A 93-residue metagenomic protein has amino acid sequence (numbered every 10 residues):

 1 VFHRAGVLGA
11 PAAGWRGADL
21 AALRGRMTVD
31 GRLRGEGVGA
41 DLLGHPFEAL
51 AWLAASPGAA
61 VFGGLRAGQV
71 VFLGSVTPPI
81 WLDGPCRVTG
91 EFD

Functional and structural regions predicted by a protein language model:
V1-F62, D83, R87: Catalytic-core "active-site belt" of small-molecule-metabolizing enzymes, emphasizing His/Asp/Glu-rich regions
V29-D30, L73, D93: Short strand-turn-strand beta-turns centered on an Asx-Gly dipeptide
L65-P78, D83: Conserved metal-binding segment of the jelly-roll/cupin
